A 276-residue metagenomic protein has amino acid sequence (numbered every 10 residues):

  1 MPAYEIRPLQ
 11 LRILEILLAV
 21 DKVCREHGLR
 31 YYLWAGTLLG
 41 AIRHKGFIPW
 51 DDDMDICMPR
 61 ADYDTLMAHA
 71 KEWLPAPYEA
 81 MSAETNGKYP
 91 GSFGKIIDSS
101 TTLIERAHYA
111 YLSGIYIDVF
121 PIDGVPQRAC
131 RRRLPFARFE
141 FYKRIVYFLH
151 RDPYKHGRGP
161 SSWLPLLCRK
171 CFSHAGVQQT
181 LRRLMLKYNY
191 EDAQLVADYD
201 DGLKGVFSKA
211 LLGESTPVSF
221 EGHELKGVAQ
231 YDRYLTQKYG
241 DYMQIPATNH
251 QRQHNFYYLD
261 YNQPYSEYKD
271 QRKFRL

Functional and structural regions predicted by a protein language model:
M1-H27, M67-Q127, Y147-G157, S161-K238 (+1 more regions): Conserved catalytic core of two-metal-ion nucleotidyltransferases
D21-M54, M58, Y63, A210 (+1 more regions): Active-site nucleotide-donor binding segment shared across nucleotidyl transfer reactions
G124, F136, F141-Y142: Aromatic- and glycine-enriched beta-alpha-beta binding-site module
A129-L134: A short secondary-structure junction signal
